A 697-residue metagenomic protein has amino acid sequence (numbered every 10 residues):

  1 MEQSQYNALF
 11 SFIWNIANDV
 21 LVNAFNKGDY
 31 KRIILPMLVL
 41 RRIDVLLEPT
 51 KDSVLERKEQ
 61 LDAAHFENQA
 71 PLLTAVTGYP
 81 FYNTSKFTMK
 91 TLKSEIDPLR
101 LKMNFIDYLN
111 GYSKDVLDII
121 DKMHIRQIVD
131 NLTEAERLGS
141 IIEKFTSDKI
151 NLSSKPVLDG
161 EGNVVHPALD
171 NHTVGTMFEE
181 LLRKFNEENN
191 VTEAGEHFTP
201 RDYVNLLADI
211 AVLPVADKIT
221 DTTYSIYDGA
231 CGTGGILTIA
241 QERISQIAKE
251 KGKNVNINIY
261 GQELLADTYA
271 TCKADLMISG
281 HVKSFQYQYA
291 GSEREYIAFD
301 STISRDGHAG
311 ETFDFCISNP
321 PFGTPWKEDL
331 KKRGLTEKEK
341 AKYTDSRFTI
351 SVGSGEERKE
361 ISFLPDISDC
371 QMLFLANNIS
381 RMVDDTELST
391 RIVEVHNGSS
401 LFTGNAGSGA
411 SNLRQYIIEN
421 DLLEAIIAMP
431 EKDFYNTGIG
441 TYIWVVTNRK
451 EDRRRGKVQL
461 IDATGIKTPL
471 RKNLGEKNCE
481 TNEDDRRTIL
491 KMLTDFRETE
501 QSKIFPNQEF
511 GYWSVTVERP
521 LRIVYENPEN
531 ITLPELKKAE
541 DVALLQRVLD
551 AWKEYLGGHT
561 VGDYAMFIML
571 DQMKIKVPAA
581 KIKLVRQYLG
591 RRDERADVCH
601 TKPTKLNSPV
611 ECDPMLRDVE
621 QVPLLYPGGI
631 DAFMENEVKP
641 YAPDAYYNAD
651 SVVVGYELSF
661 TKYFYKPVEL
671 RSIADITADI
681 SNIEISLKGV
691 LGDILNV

Functional and structural regions predicted by a protein language model:
M1-V215, S284-Q288, I297, A428-E431 (+3 more regions): Non-catalytic, mostly N-terminal accessory regions of nucleic-acid modification and defense proteins
D29-R42, L207, E356-V446: Conserved Class I SAM-dependent methyltransferase catalytic core
L40, V45, T233, A266-D267 (+5 more regions): Conserved nucleotide-binding/hydrolysis micro-motifs of P-loop NTPases
E196-S318, F322-T336, N397-S399, A406-L413 (+4 more regions): Conserved S-adenosyl-L-methionine
T238, A270, F315-P320, M372-A376 (+11 more regions): Feature representing long, continuous alpha-helical segments
T312-F313, D369-Q371, E387-V393, N397 (+9 more regions): Active-site lining segments that contact anionic ligands and/or coordinate catalytic metals
S318, F322-P325, D329-S368: Conserved catalytic motifs of ABC-family nucleotide-binding domains
Y435-T532: Flexible, glycine-/basic-rich loop-and-beta segments that form/coincide with the SAM-dependent methyltransferase
